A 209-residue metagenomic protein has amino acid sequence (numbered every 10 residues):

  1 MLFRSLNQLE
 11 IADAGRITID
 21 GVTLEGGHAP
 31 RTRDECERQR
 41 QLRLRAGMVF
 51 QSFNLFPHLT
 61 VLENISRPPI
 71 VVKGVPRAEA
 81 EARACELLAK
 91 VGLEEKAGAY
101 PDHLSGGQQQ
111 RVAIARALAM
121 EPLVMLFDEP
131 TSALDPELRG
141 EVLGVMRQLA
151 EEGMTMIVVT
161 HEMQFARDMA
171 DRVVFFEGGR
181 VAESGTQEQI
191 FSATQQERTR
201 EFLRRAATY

Functional and structural regions predicted by a protein language model:
M1-G178, A182-Q187: ABC family nucleotide-binding domain
Q187-Y209: C-terminal boundary and immediately downstream tail of ABC-type ATPase nucleotide-binding domains
